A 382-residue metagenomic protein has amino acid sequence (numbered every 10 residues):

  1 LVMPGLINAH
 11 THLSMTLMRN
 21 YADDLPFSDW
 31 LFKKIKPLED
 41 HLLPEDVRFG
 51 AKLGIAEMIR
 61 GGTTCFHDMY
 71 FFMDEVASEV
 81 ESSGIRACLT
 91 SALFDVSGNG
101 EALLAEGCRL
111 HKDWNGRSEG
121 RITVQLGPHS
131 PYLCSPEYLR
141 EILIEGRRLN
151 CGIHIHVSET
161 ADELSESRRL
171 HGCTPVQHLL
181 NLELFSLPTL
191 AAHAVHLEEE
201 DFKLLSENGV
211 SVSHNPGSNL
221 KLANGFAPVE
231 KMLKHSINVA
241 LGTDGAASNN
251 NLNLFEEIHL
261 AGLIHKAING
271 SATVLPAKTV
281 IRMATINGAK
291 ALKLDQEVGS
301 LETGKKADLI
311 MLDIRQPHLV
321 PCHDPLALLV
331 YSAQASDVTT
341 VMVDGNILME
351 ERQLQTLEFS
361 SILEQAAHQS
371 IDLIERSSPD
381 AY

Functional and structural regions predicted by a protein language model:
G5-T16, G152-A161: Histidine-centered catalytic micro-motifs
H10, G62, V80, L126 (+11 more regions): Divalent metal-coordination and catalytic microenvironments
L17-F49, A56, S83-S97, A161-P188 (+3 more regions): Active-site gating loops and adjacent loop-to-helix segments of metal-dependent hydrolytic enzymes
R19-I85, A105-R117, A366-S378: Alpha-helical scaffold segments that flank or form the walls of functional sites
E75-V195, E200: Metal-coordinating catalytic core of metallo-dependent amide/deamination hydrolases
N181-P188, E230-Q316, S332-Q334: His/Asp/Glu-enriched, well-ordered alpha-helical/loop segment that forms or immediately abuts the divalent-metal
K221-A223: Helical hairpin unit composed of two closely spaced alpha helices linked by a short loop
R282-Y382: Active-site microenvironment of metallo-dependent hydrolases
